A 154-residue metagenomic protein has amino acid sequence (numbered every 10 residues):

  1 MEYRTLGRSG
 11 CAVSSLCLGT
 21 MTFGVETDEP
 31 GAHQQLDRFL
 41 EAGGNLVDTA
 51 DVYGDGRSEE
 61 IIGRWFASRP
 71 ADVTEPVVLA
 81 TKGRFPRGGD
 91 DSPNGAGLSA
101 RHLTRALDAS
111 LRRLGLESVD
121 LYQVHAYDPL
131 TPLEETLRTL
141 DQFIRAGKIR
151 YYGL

Functional and structural regions predicted by a protein language model:
M1-V77, R145: N-terminal binding-site loop/beta-alpha segment at the start of enzyme catalytic domains that lines or forms
G7-E26, A80-G95, S118-Q123: N-terminal small/glycine-rich loop or linker at the start of catalytic domains across soluble metabolic enzymes
T20, T49-D51, T81-G83, A126 (+1 more regions): A cross-domain feature marking catalytic cores of carbohydrate-active enzymes and several ubiquitous metabolic/repair
T27, G88-L154: Glycine/proline-rich, positively charged, aromatic-decorated active-site loop/lid region on the catalytic face
F39, K82, R113: Conserved catalytic core of Hanks-type protein kinase domains
I61-W65, V78, K82, H102-A109 (+1 more regions): Generic beta-strand or strand-like secondary-structure segments
R69-D72, G83-R87, K148: P-loop/Walker A phosphate-binding loop and immediately adjacent motor/lid segment at beta-alpha junctions
P76-V78, R150-Y151: Proline-centered loop/turn at the N-terminus of a beta-strand
